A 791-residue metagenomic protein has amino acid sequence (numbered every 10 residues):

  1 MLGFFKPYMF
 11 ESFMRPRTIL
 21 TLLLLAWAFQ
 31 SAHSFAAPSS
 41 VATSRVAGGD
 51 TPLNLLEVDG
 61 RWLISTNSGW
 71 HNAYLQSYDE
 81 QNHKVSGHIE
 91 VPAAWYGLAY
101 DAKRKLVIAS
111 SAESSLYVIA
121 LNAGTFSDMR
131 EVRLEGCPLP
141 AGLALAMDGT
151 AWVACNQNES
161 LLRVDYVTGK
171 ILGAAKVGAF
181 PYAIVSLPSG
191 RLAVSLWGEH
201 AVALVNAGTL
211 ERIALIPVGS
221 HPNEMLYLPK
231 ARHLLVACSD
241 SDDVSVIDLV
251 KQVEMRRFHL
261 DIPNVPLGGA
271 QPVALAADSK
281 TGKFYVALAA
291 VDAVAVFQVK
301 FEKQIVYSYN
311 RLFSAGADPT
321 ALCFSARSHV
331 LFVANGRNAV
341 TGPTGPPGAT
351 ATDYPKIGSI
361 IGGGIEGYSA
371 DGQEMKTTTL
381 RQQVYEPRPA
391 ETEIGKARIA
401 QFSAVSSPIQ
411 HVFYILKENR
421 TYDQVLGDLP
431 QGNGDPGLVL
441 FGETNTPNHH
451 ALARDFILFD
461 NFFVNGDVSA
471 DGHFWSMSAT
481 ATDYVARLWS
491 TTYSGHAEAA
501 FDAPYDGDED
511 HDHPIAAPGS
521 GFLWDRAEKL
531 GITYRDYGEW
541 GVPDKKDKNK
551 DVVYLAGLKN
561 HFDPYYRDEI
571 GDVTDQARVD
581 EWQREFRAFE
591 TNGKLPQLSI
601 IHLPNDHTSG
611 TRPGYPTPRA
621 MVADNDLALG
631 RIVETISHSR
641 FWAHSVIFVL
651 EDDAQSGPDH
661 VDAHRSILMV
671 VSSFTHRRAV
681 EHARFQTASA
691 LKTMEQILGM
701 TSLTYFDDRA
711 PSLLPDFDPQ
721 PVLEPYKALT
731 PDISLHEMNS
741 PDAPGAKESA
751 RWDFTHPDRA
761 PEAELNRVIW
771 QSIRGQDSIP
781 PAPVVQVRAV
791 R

Functional and structural regions predicted by a protein language model:
M1-Y8: N-terminal leader/targeting segments
Y8-L20: Bacterial N-terminal signal peptides that target proteins for export
F13, Y307, S359-G362, V468-A470 (+1 more regions): A short, structural micro-pattern
I19-L22, L55, V412: Alpha-helical transmembrane segments
T21, V299, Y309-A315, S325 (+8 more regions): Composition- and surface-driven signal marking solvent-exposed, interaction-prone regions in large proteins
L24-I399: Predominantly soluble domains enriched in secretory-pathway, periplasmic, or organellar proteins
K376-R791: N-terminal pro-sequences and low-complexity stem/linker regions of secreted or lumenal proteins
